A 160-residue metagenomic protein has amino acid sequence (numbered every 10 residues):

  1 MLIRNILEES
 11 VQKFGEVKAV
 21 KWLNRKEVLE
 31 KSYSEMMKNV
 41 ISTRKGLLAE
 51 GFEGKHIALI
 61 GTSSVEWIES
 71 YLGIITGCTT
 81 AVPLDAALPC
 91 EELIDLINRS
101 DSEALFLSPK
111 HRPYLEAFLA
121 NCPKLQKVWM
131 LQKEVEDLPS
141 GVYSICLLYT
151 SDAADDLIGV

Functional and structural regions predicted by a protein language model:
I3, S32-Y33, C90, I145-L147: Structural motif detector for alpha-helix initiation sites
L7-K31: AMP-dependent adenylate-forming
L29, R44-L88: Conserved AMP-binding/adenylate-forming
Y33, V40, R44: Short amphipathic alpha-helical/adjacent loop interface patches that line ligand and macromolecule-binding sites
T76-I145: Structural core segment of the AMP-binding/adenylate-forming
Y149-A154: Conserved small/polar residues in nucleotide/adenosyl-binding loops
